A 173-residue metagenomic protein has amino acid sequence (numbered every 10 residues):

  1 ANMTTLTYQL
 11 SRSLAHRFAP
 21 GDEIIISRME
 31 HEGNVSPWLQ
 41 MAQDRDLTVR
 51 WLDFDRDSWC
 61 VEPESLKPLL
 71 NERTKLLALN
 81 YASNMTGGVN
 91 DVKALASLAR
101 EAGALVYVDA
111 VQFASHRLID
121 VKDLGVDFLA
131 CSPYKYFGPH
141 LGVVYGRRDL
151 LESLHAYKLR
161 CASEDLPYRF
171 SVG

Functional and structural regions predicted by a protein language model:
A1-G173: Pyridoxal 5′-phosphate
